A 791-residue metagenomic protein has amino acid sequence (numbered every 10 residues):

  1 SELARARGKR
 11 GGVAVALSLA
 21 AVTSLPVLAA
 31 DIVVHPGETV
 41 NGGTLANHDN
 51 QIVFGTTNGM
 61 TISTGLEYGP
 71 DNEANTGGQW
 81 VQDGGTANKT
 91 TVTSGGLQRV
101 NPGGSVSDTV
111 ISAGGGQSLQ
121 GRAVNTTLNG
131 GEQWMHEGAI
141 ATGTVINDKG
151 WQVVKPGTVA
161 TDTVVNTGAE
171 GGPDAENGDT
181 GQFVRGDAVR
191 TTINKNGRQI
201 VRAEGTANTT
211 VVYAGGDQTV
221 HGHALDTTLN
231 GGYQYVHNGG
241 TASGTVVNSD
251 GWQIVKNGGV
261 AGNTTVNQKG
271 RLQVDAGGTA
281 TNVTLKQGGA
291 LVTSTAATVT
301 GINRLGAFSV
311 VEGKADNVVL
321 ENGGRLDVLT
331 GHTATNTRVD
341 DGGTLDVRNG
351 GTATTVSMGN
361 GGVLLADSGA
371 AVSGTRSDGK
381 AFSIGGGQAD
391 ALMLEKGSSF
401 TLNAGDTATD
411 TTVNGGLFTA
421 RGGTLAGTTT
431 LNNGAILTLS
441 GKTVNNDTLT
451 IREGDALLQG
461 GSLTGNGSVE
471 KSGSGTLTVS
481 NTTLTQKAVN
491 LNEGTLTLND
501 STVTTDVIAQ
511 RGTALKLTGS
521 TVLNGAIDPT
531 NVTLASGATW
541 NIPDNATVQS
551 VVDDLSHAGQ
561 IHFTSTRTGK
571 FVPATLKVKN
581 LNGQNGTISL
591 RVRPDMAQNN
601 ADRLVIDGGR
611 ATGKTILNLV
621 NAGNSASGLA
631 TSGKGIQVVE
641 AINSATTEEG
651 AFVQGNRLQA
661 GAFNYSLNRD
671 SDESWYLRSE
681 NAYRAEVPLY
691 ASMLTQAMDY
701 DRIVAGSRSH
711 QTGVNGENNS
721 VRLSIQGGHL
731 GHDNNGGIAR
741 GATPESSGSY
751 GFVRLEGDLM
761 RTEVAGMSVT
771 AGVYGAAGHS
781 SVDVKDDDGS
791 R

Functional and structural regions predicted by a protein language model:
S1-A16, V22: Bacterial Sec-dependent N-terminal signal peptides
A21-T86, T180, V184-A188, V299-T333 (+7 more regions): N-terminal segments that cap or nucleate solenoid repeat domains
F54, S63, Q82, T93 (+57 more regions): Feature marks extracellular polysaccharide-active and adherence modules
S63-N72, S112-L119, V164-F183, Y213-T219 (+5 more regions): Acidic/polar low-complexity surface segments
A160-T163, G171-P173, L272-V274, G278-G301 (+4 more regions): Leucine-rich solenoid repeat scaffolds
T228, T300-N303, A371-D378, Q388-D390 (+8 more regions): Extracellular beta-solenoid/beta-roll
E680-R791: Outer membrane beta-barrel translocator domains of Type V secretion systems
